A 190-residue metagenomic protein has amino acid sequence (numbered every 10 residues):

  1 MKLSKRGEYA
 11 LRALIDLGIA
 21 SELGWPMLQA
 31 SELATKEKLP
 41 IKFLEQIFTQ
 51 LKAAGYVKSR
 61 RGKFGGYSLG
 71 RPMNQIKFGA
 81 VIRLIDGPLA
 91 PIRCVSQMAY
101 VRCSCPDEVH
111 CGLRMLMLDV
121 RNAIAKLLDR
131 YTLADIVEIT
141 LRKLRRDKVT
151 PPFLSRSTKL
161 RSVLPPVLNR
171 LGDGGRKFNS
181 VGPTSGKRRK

Functional and structural regions predicted by a protein language model:
A10-G24: Short amphipathic alpha-helical interface segments
M27-K38: A short alpha-helical element within helix-turn-helix/winged-helix DNA-binding domains across DNA-binding proteins
T35, K52-A53: Alpha-helical residues within the helix-turn-helix
F48-T49: Short, hydrophobic-biased segments on the C-terminal half of alpha helices that form "recognition helices"
G55-G70: Beta-hairpin "wing" of winged helix-turn-helix
P72-G172, K177-G182, R189-K190: Non-DNA-binding regulatory cores of transcription-related proteins, predominantly C-terminal effector-binding
